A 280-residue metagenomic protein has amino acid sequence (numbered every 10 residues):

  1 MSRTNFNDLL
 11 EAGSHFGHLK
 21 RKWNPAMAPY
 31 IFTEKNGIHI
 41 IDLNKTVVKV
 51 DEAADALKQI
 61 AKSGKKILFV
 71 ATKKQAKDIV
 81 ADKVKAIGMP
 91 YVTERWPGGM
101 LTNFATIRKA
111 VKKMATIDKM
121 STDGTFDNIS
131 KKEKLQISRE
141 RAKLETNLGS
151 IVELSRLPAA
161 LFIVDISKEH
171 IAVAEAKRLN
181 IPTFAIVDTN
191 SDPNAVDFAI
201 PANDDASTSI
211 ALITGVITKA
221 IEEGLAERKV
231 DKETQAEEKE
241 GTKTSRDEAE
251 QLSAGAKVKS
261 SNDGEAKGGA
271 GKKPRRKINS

Functional and structural regions predicted by a protein language model:
M1-R3, E223-S280: Intrinsically disordered, compositionally biased charged tails
S2-E233: Ribosome large-subunit tunnel/peptidyl-transferase-proximal elements
